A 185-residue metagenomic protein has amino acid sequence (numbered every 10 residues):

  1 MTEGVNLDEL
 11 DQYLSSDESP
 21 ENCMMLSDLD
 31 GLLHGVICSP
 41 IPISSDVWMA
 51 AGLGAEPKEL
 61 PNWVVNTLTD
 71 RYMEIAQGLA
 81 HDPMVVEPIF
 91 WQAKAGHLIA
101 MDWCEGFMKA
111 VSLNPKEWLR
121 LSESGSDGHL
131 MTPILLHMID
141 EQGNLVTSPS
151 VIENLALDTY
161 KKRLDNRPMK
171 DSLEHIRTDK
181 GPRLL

Functional and structural regions predicted by a protein language model:
M1-L185: Domain-length accessory/inserted modules outside core catalytic folds
